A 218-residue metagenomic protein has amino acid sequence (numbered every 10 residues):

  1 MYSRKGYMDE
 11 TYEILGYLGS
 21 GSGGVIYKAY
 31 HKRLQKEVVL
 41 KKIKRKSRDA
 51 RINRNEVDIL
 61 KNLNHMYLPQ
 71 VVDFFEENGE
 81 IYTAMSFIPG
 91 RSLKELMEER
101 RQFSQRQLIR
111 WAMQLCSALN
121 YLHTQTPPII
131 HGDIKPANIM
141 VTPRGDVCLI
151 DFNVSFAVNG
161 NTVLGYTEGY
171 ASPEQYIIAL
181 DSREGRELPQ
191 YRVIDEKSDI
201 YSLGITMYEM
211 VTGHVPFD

Functional and structural regions predicted by a protein language model:
K44-N62: AlphaC helix of the eukaryotic protein kinase fold
F74: Activation-segment/catalytic-loop signature of the eukaryotic protein kinase fold
N78-S92: Conserved short submotifs of the Hanks-type protein kinase catalytic core that shape the nucleotide-binding pocket
L93-F103: AlphaC helix of the protein kinase catalytic domain
S117-I129: Protein kinase catalytic-loop region centered on the HRD/HxD motif
D199: Conserved catalytic-loop aspartate of Hanks-type protein kinases
